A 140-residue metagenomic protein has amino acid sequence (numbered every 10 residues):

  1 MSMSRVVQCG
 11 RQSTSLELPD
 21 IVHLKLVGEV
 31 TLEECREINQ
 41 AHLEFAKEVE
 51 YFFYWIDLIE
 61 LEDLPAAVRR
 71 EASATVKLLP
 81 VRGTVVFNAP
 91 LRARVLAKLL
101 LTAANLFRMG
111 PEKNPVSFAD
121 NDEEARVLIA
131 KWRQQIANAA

Functional and structural regions predicted by a protein language model:
S2-A140: Amphipathic, Lys/Arg-enriched alpha-helical "gate/interface" segment within cytosolic domains that mediates
